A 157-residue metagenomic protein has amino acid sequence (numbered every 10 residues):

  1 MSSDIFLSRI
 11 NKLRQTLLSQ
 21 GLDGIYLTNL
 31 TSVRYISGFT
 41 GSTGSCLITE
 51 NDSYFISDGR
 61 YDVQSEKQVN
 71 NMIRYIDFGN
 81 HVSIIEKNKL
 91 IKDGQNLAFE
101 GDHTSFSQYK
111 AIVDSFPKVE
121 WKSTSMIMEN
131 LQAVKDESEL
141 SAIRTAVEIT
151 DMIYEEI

Functional and structural regions predicted by a protein language model:
S2-K87, D93, A146-I153: N-terminal accessory/capping or targeting/presequence segment of soluble
I5-S8, S83-I157: Flexible, acidic/His-enriched mid-domain "rim/lid" segments that flank
